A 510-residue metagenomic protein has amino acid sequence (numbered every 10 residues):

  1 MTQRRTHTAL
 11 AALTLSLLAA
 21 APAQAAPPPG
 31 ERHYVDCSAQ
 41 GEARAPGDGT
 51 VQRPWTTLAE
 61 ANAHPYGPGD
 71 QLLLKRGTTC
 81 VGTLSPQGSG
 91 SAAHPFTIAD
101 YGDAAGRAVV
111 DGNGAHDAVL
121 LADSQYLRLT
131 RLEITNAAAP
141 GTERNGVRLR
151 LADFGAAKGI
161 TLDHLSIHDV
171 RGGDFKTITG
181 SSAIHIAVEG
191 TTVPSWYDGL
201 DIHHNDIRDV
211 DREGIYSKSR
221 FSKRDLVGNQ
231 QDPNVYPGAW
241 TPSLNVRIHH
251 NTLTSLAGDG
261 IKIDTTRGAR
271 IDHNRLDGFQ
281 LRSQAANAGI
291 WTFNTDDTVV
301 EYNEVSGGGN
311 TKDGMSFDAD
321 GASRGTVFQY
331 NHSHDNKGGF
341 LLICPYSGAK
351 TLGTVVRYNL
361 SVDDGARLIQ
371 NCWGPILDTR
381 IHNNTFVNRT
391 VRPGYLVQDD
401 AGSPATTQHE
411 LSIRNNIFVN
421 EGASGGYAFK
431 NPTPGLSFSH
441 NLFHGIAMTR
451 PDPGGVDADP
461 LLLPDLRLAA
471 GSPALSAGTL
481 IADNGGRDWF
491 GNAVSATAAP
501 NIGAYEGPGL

Functional and structural regions predicted by a protein language model:
G30, G67, K75, G88 (+33 more regions): Parallel beta-helix/beta-solenoid
C37-K75, T79-C80, S85, A118 (+3 more regions): Acidic Gly/Asp/Thr-rich repetitive segments characteristic of extracellular carbohydrate-active and adhesion proteins
G41, V81, S89-R144, S166-K176 (+1 more regions): Right-handed parallel beta-helix/beta-spiral solenoid domain characteristic of secreted/periplasmic
V81-G82, G106, L127, T135-A138 (+22 more regions): Surface-exposed loop/turn segments connecting beta-strands in extracellular beta-rich domains
G82-Q87, V327-S333, C344-R467: Predominantly extracellular beta-rich ligand-binding scaffolds that present long acidic/polar faces for carbohydrate
G112-L120, G141-D153, F175-Y197, D209-S243 (+7 more regions): Extracellular beta-strand/beta-solenoid scaffold signature
D452-G509: C-terminal accessory segments
